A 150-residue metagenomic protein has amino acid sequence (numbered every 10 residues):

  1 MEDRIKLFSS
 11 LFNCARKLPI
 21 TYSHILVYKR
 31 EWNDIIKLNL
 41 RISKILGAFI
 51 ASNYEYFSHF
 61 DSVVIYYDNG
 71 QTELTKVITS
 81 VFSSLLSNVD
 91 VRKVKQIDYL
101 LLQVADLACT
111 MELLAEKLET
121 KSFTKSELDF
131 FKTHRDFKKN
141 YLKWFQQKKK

Functional and structural regions predicted by a protein language model:
M1-K150: Phosphate-ester processing/binding pockets and catalytic centers
